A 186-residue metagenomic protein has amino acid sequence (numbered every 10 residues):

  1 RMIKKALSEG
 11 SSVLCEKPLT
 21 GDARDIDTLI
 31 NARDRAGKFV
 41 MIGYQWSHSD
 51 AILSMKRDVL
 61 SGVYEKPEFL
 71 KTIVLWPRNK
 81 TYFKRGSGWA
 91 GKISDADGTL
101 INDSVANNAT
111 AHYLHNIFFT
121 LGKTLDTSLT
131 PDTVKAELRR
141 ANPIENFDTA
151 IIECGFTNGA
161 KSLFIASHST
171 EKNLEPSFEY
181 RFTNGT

Functional and structural regions predicted by a protein language model:
R1-S47, G62: Beta-strand-loop-alpha-helix segment that lines the small-molecule cofactor/substrate pocket of alpha/beta enzymes
P18, Q45, T72-L75, R139 (+2 more regions): An acidic- and aromatic-residue-enriched active-site/binding cleft used to recognize and process polar
M41, S47-V134, R140-P143: Predominantly a Rossmann-like dinucleotide-binding segment in NAD(P)-dependent oxidoreductases
L138, N142-E145, T157-T186: NAD(P)-dinucleotide binding in Rossmann-like oxidoreductases
D148: Short, small/polar residue-rich loop motifs at catalytic or cofactor-binding pockets
